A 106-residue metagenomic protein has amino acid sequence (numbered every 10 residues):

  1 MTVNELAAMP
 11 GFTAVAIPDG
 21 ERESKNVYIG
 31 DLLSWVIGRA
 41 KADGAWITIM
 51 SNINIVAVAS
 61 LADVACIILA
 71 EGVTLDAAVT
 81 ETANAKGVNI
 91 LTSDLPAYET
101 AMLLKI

Functional and structural regions predicted by a protein language model:
M1-R39, I90, E99: Conserved catalytic and cofactor-binding micro-motifs that handle phosphate-bearing ligands or nucleotide cofactors
E21, L33-A45, M50-I106: Feature captures the catalytic cores and cofactor-binding loops of soluble hydro-lyases/lyases that act on carboxylate
